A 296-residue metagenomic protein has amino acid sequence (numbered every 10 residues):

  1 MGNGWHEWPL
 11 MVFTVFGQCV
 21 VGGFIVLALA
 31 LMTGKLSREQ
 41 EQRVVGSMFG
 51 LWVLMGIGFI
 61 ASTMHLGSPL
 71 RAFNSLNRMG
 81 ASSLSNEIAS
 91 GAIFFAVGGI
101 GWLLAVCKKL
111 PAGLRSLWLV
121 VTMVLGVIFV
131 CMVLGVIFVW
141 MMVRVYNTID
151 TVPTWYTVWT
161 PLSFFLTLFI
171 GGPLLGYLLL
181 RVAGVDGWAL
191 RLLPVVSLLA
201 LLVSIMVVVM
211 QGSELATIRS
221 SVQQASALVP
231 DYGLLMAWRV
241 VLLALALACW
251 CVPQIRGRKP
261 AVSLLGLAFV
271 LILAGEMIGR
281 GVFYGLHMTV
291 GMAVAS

Functional and structural regions predicted by a protein language model:
M1-I57, G285-L286: N-terminal signal-anchor module of multipass membrane proteins
M1-L10, S37-E39, T63-S85, V143-P161 (+2 more regions): Membrane-interface interhelical loops and short amphipathic "cap" helices that link adjacent transmembrane segments
T14-Q18, S90-A92, V97-G275: Long, contiguous internal "core" modules enriched in hydrophobic/ aromatic residues
I25, L175, R280: A residue-level signal for conserved active-site and pocket-lining positions in enzyme catalytic cores
L29, I57-I60, L175, L179: Alpha-helical membrane-inserting segments
L29, T33-S37, G67, D150 (+1 more regions): Membrane-interfacial segments
G50-K109, M132-F138: Long, hydrophobic/aromatic-enriched structural stretches that serve as scaffold segments
A274-V282: Intrinsically disordered cytosolic tails
